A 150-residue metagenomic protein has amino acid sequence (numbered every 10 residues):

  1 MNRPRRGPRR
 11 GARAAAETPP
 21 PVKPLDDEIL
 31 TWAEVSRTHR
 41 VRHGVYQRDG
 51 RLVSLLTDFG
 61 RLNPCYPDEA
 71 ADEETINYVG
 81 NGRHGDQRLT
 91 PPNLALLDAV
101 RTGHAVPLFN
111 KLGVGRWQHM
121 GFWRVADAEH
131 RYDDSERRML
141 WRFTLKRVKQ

Functional and structural regions predicted by a protein language model:
M1-A14: Short Lys/Arg-rich cationic patches that frequently serve as NLS/NoLS or arginine-rich RNA/DNA-binding motifs
G11-A15, W32, V125: Residue-level detector of intrinsically disordered, flexible termini and proteolytic processing junctions
P19-Q118: Acidic, glycine-rich low-complexity segments with interspersed aromatic residues
G113-Q150: Compact mixed alphabeta submodule
